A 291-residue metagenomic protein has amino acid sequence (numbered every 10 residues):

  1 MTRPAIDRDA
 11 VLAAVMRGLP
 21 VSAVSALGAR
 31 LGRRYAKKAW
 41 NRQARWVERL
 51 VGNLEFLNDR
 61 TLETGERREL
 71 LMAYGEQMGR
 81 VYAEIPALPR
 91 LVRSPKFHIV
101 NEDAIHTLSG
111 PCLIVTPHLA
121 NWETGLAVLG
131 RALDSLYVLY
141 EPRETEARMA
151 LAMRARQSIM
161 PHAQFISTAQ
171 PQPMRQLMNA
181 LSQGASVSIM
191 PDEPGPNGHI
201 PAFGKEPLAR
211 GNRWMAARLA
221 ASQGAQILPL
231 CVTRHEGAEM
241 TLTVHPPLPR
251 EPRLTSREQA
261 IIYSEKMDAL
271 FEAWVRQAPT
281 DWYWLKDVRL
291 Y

Functional and structural regions predicted by a protein language model:
M1-T116, M153-A155: Membrane-anchoring hydrophobic helices of lipid-metabolizing enzymes
W40, V115, P142, S167 (+2 more regions): A generic secondary-structure micro-motif detector that highlights 1-2 residue hydrophobic/ambivalent hotspots embedded
W46-R49, E144-E146, A209-R213: Active-site metal-coordination segments of metallo-dependent hydrolases
R60, M72, P111, R131 (+1 more regions): Non-catalytic C-terminal accessory region of glycerolipid acyltransferases and related lyso-lipid remodeling enzymes
R90-H98, A163-T168, K205-P207, R253 (+1 more regions): Short, flexible loop segments at the rims of nucleotide/cofactor-binding pockets, characterized by
P95-I99, H118-L119, T145, S167-P171 (+2 more regions): A conditional alpha-helix N-cap/helix-loop micro-motif detector
V100-E102, L139-E141, I166-Q170, H245-P247 (+1 more regions): Conserved beta-strand termini and adjacent loop/short-helix elements that scaffold enzyme active sites in alpha/beta
G110-A169, N197-H199: Catalytic core of membrane glycerolipid acyltransferases/transacylases, capturing the structured, soluble-facing
